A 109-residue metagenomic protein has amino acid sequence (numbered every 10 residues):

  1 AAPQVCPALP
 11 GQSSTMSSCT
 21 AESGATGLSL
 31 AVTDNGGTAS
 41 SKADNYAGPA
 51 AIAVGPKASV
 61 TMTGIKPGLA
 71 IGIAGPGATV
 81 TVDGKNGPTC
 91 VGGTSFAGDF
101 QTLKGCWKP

Functional and structural regions predicted by a protein language model:
A1-M16, S59-P109: Long terminal segments
C6-S14, S29-D34, A50-A53: Short, solvent-exposed secondary-structure boundary motifs
S18, T26-L28, G36-T38, G48-A50 (+2 more regions): Detector for repetitive beta-architecture
V32-D34, D44, I52-V54, T63 (+1 more regions): Feature marks extracellular polysaccharide-active and adherence modules
